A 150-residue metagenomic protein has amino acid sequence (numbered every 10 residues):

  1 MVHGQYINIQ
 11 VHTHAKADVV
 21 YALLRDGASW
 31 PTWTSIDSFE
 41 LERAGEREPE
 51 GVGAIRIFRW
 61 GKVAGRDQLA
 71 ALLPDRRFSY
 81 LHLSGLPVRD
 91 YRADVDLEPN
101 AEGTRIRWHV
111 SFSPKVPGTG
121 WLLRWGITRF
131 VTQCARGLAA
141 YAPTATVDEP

Functional and structural regions predicted by a protein language model:
M1-G45, D148-P150: Hydrophobic ligand-binding cavity/cleft-lining segments
D18-A22, A71, E98-E102, R136 (+1 more regions): Replace "anionic and nucleotidyl ligands
T32, I57-R105, S111-S113: Hydrophobic-ligand binding "helix-grip"
E40-R47, D94-P99: Short amphipathic beta-strand and strand-loop transition segments with alternating hydrophobic
E46-E48, G85-L86: A short beta-turn/loop motif at secondary-structure boundaries
E50-F58: Short coil-to-beta transition motif at edge beta-strands of beta-rich domains
S111-P150: A conserved amphipathic terminal alpha-helix motif
